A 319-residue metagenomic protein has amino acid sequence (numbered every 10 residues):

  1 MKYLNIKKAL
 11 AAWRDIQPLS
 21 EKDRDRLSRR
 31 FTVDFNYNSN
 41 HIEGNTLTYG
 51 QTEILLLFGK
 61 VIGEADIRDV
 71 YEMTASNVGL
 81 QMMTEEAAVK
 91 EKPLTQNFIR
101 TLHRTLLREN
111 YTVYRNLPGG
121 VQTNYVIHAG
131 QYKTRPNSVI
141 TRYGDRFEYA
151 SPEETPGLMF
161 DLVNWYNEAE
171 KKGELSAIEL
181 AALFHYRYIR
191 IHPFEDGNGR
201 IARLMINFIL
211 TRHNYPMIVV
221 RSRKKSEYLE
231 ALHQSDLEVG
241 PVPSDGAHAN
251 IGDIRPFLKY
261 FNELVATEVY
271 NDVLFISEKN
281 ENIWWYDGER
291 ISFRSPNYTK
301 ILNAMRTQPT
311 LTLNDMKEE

Functional and structural regions predicted by a protein language model:
M1-D196, R200-E319: FIC/Doc superfamily catalytic core
